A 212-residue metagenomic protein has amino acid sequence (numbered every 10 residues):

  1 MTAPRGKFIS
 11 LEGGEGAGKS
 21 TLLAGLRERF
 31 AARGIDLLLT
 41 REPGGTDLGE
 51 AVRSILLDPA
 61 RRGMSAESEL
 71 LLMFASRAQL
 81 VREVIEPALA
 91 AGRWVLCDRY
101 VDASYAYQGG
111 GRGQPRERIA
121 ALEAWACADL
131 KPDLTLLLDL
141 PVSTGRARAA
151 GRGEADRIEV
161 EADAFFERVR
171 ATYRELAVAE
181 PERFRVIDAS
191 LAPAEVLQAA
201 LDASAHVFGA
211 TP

Functional and structural regions predicted by a protein language model:
T2-A3, G25-R27, S143-P212: NTP-dependent small-molecule kinase module
F8: Walker A (P-loop) ATP-phosphate-binding motif of ABC ATPase nucleotide-binding domains
L11: Hydrophobic anchor at the beta1->P-loop junction of P-loop NTPases
G16: Walker A (P-loop) phosphate-binding loop of P-loop NTPases
K19: Conserved lysine of the Walker
L22: Hydrophobic positions on the alpha1 helix immediately C-terminal to the Walker A/P-loop
A31-C127: ATP-dependent small-molecule kinase phosphotransfer cores that center on conserved nucleotide phosphate-binding segments
A103-A171, E175: A glycine- and Lys/Arg-enriched "phosphate-lid" helix/loop adjacent to the NTP-binding pocket of small-molecule kinases
